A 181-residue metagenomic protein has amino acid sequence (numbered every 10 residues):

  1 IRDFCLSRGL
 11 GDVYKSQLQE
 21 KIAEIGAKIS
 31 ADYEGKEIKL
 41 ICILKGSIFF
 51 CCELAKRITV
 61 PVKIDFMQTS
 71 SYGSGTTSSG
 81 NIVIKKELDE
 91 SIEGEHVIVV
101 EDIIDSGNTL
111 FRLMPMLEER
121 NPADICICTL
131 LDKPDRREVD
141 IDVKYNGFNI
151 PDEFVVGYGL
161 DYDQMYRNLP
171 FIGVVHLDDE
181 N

Functional and structural regions predicted by a protein language model:
I1-Y14: Single conserved hydrophobic/aromatic residue that forms the stacking wall/gate of nucleotide- or nucleobase-binding
K15-I29: Loop-to-helix element that buttresses phosphate recognition and phosphoryl-transfer chemistry
L18, L40, D102, Y158: Residue-level signature of catalytic and energy-coupling elements of molecular machines, predominantly ATP/GTP-dependent
I22, T59-V97, S106-F111, V139: Short, glycine/charge-rich flexible loops or terminal/linker lids adjacent to PRPP-binding catalytic cores
K28-S74: Conserved PRPP/pyrophosphate-binding segment of the phosphoribosyltransferase/PRPP-pathway fold
E37, K63, H96, A123-I127: Residues at the starts of beta-strands that form the adenosine-phosphate
L40-C42, V99, I127-T129: Structural beta-sheet core signal
E119-N181: PRPP-dependent phosphoribosyltransferase catalytic core
